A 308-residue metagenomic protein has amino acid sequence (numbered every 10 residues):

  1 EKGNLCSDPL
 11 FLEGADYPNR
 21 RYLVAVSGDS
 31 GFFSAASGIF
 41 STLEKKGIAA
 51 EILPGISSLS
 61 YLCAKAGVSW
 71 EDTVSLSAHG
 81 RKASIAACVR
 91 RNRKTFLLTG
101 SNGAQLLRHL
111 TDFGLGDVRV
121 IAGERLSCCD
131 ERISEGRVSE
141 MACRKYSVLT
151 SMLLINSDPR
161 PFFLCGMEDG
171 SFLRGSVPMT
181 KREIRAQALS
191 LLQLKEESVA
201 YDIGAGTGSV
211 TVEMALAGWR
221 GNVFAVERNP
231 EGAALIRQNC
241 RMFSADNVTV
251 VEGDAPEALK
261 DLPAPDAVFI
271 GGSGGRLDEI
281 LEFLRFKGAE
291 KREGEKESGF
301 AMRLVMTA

Functional and structural regions predicted by a protein language model:
E1-E51, S60, N222-V223, E227 (+2 more regions): Class I S-adenosyl-L-methionine
E1-G3, S190-L191, K195: Glycine-rich, flexible N-terminal cofactor/catalytic loop recognition
N4-S7, R20-Y22, R93-V177: A contiguous loop/helix-start segment that scaffolds small-molecule binding in enzyme catalytic cores
S58-R91, G100: Short, glycine-/small-residue-rich phosphate/pyrophosphate-handling segment
E197-G206: Conserved class I S-adenosyl-L-methionine
T207-W219: Conserved SAM-binding loop of SAM-dependent methyltransferases across substrates and taxa, primarily the Class I
R228-A233, V250-A308: S-adenosylmethionine
E231-M242: Short alpha-helix adjacent to the SAM-binding motif of class I
